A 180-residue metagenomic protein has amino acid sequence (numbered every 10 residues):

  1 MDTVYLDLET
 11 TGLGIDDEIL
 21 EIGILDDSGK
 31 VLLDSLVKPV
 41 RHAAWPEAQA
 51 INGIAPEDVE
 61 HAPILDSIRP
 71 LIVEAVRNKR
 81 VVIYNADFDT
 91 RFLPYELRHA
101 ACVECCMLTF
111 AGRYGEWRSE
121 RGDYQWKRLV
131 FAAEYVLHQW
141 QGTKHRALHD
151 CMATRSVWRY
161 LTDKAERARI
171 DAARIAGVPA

Functional and structural regions predicted by a protein language model:
M1-A101, D123-Q139: Conserved non-catalytic scaffold segment of RNase H-like nuclease domains
R80-D87, F92, K127-A180: Acidic, Mg2+-coordinating catalytic module of metal-dependent nucleases/exonucleases that use a two-metal-ion mechanism
E104-Q125: Short alpha-helix plus adjacent loop in nuclease-associated cores
